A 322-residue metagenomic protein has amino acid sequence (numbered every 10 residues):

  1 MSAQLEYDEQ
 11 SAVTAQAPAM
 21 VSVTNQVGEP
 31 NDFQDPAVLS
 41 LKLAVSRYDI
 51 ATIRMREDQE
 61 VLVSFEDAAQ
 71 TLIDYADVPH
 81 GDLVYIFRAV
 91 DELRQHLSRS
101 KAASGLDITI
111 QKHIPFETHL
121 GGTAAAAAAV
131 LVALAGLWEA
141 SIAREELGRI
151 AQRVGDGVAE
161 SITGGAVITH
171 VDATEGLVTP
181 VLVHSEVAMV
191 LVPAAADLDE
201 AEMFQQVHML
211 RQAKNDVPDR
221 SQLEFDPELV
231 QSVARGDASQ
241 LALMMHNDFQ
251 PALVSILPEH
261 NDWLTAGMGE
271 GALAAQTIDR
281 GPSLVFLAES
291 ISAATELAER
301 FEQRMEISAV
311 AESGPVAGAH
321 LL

Functional and structural regions predicted by a protein language model:
S2-D8, T14-Q16, T24-S40, A140-A274 (+1 more regions): ATP-dependent small-molecule kinase catalytic core of the GHMP/sugar-kinase superfamily and closely related
S2-T118, A140: ATP-binding N-lobe of GHMP and related small-molecule kinases
R54, S64, T109-Q111, I150-R153 (+2 more regions): Solvent-exposed beta-strand sheet faces enriched in polar/charged residues
V90-L97, A135, A298-F301: Conserved hydrophobic residues forming the short capping helix/wall of the S-adenosyl-L-methionine
T118-E145, E160-G164: DPxDG-like acidic metal-binding loop motif
G281-L284: Conserved glycine-rich beta-strand-loop-beta hairpin in the small C-terminal domain of fold type I
